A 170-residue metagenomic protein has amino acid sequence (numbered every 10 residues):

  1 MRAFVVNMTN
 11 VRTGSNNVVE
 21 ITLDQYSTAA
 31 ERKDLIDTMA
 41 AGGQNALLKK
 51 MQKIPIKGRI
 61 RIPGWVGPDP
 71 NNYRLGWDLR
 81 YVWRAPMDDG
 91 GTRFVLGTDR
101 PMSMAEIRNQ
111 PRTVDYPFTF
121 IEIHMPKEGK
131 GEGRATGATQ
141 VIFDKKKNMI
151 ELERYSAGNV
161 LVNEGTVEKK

Functional and structural regions predicted by a protein language model:
M1-D88: N-terminal secretory signal peptides
P55-K170: Mature extracytoplasmic/lumenal regions of exported proteins
